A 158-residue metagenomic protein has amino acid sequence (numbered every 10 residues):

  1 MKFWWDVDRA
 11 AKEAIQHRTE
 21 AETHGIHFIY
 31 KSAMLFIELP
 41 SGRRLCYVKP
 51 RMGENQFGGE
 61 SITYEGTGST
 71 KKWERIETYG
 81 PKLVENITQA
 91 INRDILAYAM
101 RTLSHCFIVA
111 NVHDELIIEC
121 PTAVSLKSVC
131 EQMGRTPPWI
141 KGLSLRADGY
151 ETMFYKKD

Functional and structural regions predicted by a protein language model:
M1-D158: Conserved catalytic core of nucleotide polymerization and phosphodiester-bond processing enzymes
